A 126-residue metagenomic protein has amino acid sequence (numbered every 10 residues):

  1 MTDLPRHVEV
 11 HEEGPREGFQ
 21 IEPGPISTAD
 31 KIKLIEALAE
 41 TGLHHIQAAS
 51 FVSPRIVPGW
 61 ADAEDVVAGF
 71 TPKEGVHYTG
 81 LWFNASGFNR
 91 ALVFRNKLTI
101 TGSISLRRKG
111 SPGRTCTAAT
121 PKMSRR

Functional and structural regions predicted by a protein language model:
M1-P23, T99-I104, R108-G110: N-terminal small/glycine-rich loop or linker at the start of catalytic domains across soluble metabolic enzymes
L4-E13, K31-A48, R55-A61: N-terminal glycine-rich anion-binding loops that anchor highly charged ligand groups
V10-I32, V76-S86, P112-M123: Active-site mouth loops of central-metabolism enzymes
G18, L38, A91, S111: Conserved, mostly hydrophobic/aromatic
S27-A29, A61-D65, S124-R126: Charged helix-capping and loop-helix junction motifs
E40, V67-K73, R90-L98: Acidic (Asp/Glu)-rich catalytic clusters
H44-G69, T101-I104, P112-A119: Glycine-rich, proline-tolerant flexible connector loops at the mouths of alpha/beta enzymes
G59-W60, R90-R95, T120-R126: Distinct, well-ordered alpha-helical segments
